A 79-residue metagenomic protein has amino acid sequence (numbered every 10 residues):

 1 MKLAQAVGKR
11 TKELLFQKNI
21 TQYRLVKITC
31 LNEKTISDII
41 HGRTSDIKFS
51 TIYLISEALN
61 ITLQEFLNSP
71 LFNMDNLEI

Functional and structural regions predicted by a protein language model:
M1, D38, L67-I79: Short, charged recognition helix plus adjacent turn of helix-turn-helix-like nucleic-acid-binding domains
M1-T21: A short, Lys/Arg-rich alpha-helix, primarily the initiator
K9, Y23, K48-I52: Short alpha-helical elements of helix-turn-helix
L15, I40, T51, L67-P70: DNA major-groove recognition helix of helix-turn-helix
L15, V26, S56: The alpha-helix within a helix-turn-helix
I20-D38: Short alpha-helical DNA-recognition segment
N32, R43, P70-M74: The DNA-recognition helices of helix-turn-helix-type DNA-binding domains
R43-E57: Short, basic-rich loop-to-helix N-cap that marks the start of a DNA-contacting helix
